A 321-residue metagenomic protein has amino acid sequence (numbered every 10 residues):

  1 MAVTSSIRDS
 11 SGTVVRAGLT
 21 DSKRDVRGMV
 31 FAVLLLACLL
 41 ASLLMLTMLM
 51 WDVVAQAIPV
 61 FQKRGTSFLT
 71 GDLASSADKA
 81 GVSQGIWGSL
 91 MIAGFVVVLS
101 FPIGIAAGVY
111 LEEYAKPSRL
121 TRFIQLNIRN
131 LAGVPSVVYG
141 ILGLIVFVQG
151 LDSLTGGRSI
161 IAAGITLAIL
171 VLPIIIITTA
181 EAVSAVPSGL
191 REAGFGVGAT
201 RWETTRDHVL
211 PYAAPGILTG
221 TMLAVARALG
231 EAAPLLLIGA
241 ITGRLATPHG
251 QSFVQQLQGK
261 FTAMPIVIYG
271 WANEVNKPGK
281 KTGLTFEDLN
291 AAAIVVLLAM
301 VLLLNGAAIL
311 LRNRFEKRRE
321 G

Functional and structural regions predicted by a protein language model:
M1-L39, T282, I309-G321: Transmembrane alpha-helical segments of polytopic membrane transport and secretion proteins
V14-L34, D52-V96, P117, G270-D288: Periplasmic/extracellular loop-to-transmembrane helix junction in inner-membrane transport proteins
T47, W51, P102-V109, V138-I141 (+7 more regions): Membrane-embedded alpha-helices of multi-pass transport/permease systems
L73-S76, L236-L298: Interhelical loop and adjacent transmembrane-helix boundary motif in polytopic membrane transport permeases
V96-I128, V148-Q149, A308-K317: Transmembrane-helix boundary motif in ABC transporter permease subunits
K116-Q125, R191-T219: Amphipathic cytosolic juxtamembrane alpha-helices at the membrane-cytosol interface of multi-pass membrane transporters
R129-I169: Generic hydrophobic transmembrane alpha-helix motif, especially the helices
T178-T179, R201-I241: Transmembrane alpha-helices
